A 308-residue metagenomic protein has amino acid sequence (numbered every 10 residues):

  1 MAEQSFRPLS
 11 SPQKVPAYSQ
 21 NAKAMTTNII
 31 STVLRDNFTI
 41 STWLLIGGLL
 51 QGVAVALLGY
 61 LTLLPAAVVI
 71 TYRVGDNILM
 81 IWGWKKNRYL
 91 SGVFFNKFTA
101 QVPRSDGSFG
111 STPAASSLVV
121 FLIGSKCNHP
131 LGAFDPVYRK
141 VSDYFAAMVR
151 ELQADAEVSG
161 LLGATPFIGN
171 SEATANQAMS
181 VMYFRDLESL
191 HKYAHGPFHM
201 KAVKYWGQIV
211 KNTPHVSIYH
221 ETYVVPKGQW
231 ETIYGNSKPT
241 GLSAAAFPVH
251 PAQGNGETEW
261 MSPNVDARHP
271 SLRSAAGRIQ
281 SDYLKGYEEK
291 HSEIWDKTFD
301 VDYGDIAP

Functional and structural regions predicted by a protein language model:
M1-S171, H215-P308: Short S/T/G/P-rich N-terminal loop/turn motif that feeds into the first structured element of a domain
D106-S108, A175-A178, Y205: Sparse, context-dependent recognition of short Cys/His-centered cofactor- or disulfide-binding micro-motifs
A114-S116, A175, V181, K211-P214: Residue-level signal for the start and early helices of compact helical domains
F121-S125, I168-G196: Short, well-ordered beta-strand segments in beta-rich or mixed alpha/beta enzyme and ligand-binding folds
P136, K140-A147, A175, M179 (+2 more regions): Short, well-structured alpha-helical interface segments that form or flank functional binding sites
R185-A202, A244-T258: Short, surface-exposed, charge-dense and proline/glycine-enriched linear segments
E188-S217, V224: An exposed acidic His-Trp-rich patch
